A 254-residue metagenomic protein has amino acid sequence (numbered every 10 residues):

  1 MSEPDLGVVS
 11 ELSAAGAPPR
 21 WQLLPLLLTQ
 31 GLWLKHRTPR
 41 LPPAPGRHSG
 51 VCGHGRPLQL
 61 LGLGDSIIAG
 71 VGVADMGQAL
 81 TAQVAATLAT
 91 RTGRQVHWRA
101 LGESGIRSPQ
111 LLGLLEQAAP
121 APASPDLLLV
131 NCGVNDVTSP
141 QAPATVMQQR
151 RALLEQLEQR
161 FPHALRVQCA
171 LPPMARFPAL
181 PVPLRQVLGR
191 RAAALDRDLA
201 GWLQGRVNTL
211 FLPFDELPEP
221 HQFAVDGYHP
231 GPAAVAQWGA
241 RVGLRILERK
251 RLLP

Functional and structural regions predicted by a protein language model:
M1-L61, G243, L247-P254: N-terminal secretory targeting modules
G7-L26, P45-C52, G77-G93, P120-P140 (+1 more regions): Short, charge-rich amphipathic segments
A14, G53, V73, G77 (+5 more regions): Alpha-helix initiation/capping motif
L28-L41, L58-D65, V96-R107, A142-L154 (+2 more regions): Short charge-dense sequence patches
R40-R56, L112-A121, R151-R160: Short amphipathic alpha-helices and their capping/turn segments at secondary-structure boundaries
Q59-L61, I67-Q148: Conserved SGNH/GDSL esterase-like catalytic core that processes O-acyl groups on lipids and polysaccharides
E116-P254: Alpha-helical cap/lid subdomain in secreted, periplasmic, or secretory-pathway luminal O-acyl-processing enzymes
